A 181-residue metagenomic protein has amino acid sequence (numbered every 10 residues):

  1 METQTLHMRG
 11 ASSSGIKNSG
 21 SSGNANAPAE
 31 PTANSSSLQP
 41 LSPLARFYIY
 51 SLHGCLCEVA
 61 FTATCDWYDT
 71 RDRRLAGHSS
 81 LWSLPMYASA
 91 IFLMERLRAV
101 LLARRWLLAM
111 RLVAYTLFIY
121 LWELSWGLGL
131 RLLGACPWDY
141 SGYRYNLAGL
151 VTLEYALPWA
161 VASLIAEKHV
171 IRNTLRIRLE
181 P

Functional and structural regions predicted by a protein language model:
E2-P181: Aromatic-rich, lipid-facing transmembrane alpha helices and their immediate juxtamembrane interface loops in integral
